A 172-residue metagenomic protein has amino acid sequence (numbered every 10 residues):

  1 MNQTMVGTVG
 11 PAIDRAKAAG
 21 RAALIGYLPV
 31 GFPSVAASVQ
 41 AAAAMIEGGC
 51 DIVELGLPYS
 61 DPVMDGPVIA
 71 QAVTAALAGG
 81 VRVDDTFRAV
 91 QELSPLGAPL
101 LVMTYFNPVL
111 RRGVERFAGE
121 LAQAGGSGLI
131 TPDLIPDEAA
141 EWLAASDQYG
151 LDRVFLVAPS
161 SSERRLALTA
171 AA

Functional and structural regions predicted by a protein language model:
N2-A16, V35, Y59-Q71, A78-Q91 (+3 more regions): Active-site-adjacent beta->alpha loops and helix N-cap segments on the catalytic face of soluble alpha/beta enzymes
R15-A23, G48-V63: N-terminal glycine-rich anion-binding loops that anchor highly charged ligand groups
A19, R88-L100, A124: A structural motif corresponding to the C-terminal end of an alpha-helix and its immediate exit/capping segment
L24-S38, L100-G113, V154-S161: Active-site mouth loops of central-metabolism enzymes
I25, D51-E54, I130, V154: Conserved beta-strand positions in the central sheet of alpha/beta enzyme cores
G26, M45, V53-G56, L121 (+1 more regions): Conserved, mostly hydrophobic/aromatic
L100-D133: Glycine/proline-rich, positively charged, aromatic-decorated active-site loop/lid region on the catalytic face
